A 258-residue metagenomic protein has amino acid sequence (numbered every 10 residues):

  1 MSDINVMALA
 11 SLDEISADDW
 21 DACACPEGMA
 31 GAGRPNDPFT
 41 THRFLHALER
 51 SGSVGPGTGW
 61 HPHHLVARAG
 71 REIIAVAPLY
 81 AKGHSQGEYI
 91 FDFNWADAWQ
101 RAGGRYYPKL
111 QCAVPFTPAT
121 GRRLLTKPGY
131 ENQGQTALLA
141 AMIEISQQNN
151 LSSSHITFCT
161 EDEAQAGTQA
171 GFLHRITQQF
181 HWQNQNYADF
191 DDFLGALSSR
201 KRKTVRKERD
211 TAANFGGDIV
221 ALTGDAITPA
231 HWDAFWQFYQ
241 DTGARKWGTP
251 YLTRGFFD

Functional and structural regions predicted by a protein language model:
S2-R101, R105, I143-Q147, S152-D258: A conserved beta-strand-loop-helix scaffold within acyl/acetyltransferase catalytic domains
I4, P118-A119: Short glycine-enriched loop/turn motifs at secondary-structure junctions
A10, V114, N132: Short, charged/polar micro-motifs that form catalytic or ligand-binding hotspots
Y106, E131-E144: Conserved acetyl-CoA-binding loop-helix of GNAT-fold acetyltransferases
Y106-P118: Short glycine/proline-enriched loop/turn "hinge" motifs that connect secondary-structure elements and lie
A119-E131: A short, internal acetyl-CoA/4′-phosphopantetheine-binding micro-motif in the GNAT/acyltransferase core
